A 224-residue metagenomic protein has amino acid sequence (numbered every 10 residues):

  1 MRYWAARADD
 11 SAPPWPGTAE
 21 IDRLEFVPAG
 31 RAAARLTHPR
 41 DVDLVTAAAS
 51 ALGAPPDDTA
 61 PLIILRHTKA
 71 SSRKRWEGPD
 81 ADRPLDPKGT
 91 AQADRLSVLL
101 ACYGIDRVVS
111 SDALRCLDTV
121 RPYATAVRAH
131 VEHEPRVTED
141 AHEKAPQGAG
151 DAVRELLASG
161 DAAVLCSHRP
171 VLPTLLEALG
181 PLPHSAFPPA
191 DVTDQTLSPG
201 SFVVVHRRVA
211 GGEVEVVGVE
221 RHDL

Functional and structural regions predicted by a protein language model:
R2-W4, S201-V203: Short beta-strand micro-motifs in enzyme catalytic cores
Y3-A6, P14-A48: NUDIX/MutT-family hydrolases
P28, H67, H168: Short, conserved phosphate/pyrophosphate- and ester-handling motifs at nucleotide-, phospho-/glycolipid
V42, D57-A145, G150, P173 (+2 more regions): Active-site-proximal alpha-helix that buttresses catalytic centers in soluble enzyme cores
A48-D58: Short amphipathic alpha-helices and their capping/turn segments at secondary-structure boundaries
L62-I63, S159-P170: Generic beta-sheet signal
V217-L224: Short, solvent-exposed aromatic-acidic interface loops
